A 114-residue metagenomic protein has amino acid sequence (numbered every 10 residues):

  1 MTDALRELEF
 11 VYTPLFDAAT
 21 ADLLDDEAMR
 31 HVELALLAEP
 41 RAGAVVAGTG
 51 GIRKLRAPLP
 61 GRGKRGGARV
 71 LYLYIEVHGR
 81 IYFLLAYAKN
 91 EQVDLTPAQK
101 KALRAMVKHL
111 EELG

Functional and structural regions predicted by a protein language model:
M1-E27: Arg/Lys-rich, positively charged N-terminal/basic patches that mediate binding to nucleic acids
T2-D3, Y74-G114: Enriched for short, Lys/Arg-rich terminal
E9, D17, E27, K54-A57 (+1 more regions): Localized chelating/binding microdomains that coordinate divalent metal ions or stabilize phosphate-bearing
Y12, V32, T49-R53: A generic structural signal for short beta-strands and their flanking turns/coil linkers
L15, L24-A44: Compact soluble domain cores
A19, A35, M106-H109: Residues that form generic nucleotide/phosphate-binding pockets
D26-M29, R65, K100: Amphipathic alpha-helical transducer elements in NTP-driven molecular machines
A42-Y87, E91: Basic/aromatic recognition patch in beta-strand/loop cores that engages polyanionic ligands
